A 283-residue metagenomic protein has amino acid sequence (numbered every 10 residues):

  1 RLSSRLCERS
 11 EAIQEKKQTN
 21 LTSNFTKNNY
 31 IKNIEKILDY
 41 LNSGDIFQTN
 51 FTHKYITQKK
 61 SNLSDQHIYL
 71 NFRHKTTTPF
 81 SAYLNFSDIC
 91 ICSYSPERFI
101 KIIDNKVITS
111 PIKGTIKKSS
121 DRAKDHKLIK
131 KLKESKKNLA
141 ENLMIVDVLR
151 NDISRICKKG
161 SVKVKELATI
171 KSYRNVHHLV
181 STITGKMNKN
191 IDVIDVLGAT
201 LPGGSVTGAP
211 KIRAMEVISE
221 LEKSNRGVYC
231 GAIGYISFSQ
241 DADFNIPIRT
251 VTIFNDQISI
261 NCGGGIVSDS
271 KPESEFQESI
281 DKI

Functional and structural regions predicted by a protein language model:
R1-L6, S10-I283: Extended alpha-helical targeting/anchoring segments, especially N-terminal organellar/secretory targeting helices
